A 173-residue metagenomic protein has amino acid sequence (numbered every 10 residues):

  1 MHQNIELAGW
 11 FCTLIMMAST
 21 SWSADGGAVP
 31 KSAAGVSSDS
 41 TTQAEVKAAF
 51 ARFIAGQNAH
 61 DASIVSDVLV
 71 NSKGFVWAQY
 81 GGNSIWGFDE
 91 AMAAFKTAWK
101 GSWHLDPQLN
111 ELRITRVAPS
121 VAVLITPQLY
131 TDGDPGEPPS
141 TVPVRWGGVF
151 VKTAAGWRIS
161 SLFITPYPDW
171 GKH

Functional and structural regions predicted by a protein language model:
M1-W10: Bacterial N-terminal signal peptides that target proteins for export
G9-S19: Bacterial N-terminal signal peptides
W22-V68, H173: Short, low-complexity N-terminal intrinsically disordered segments enriched in polar/charged residues
A24-A28, P143-G171: Short beta-strand edge/turn micro-motifs at domain boundaries
A44, A62-V117, T141: A solvent-exposed, acidic/Ser-Thr-rich amphipathic alpha-helical stretch
S102, Y130-S140, P168: Short, cysteine-centered beta-strand-loop-beta hairpins and adjacent loop/turn segments enriched in charged/polar
I114-A122, F150-G156: A short, structured loop/turn motif at beta-sheet edges
S120-Y130: A short hydrophobic beta-strand element
